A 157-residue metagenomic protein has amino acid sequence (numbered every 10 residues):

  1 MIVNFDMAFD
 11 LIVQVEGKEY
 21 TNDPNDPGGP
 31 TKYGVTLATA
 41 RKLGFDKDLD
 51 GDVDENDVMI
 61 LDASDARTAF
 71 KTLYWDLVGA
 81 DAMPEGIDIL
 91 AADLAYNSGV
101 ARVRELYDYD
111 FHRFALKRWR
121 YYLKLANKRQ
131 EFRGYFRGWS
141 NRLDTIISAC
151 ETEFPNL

Functional and structural regions predicted by a protein language model:
M1-L157: Cell-wall polysaccharide-cleaving catalytic domain and substrate-binding groove, primarily in peptidoglycan/chitin
